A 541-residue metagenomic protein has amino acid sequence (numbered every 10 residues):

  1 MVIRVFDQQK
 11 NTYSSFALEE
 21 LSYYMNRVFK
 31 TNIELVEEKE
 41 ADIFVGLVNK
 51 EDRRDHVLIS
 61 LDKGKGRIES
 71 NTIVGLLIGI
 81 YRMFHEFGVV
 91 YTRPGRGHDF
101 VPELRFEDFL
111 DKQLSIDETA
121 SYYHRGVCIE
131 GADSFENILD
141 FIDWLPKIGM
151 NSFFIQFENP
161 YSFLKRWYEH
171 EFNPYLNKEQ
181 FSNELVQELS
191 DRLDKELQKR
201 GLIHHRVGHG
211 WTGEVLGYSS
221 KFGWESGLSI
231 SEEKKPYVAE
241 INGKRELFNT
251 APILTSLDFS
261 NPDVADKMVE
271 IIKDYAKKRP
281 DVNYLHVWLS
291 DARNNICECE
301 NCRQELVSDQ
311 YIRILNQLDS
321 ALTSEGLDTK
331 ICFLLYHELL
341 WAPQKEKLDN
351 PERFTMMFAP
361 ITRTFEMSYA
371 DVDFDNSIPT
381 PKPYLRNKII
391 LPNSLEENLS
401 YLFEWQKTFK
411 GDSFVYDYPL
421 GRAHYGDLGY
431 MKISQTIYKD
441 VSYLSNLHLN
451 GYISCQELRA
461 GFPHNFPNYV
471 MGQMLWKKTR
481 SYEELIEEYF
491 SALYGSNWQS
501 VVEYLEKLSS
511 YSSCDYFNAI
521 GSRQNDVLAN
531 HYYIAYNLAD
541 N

Functional and structural regions predicted by a protein language model:
V2, Q8, T12-E20, Y24 (+6 more regions): Feature activates predominantly on carbohydrate-active enzymes
I33-V57, R67: Short, well-ordered secondary-structure micro-motifs within conserved domains or adaptor modules
E38, G421-R422, H448, Q473-N541: Catalytic domains of carbohydrate-active enzymes that cleave complex glycans
S162, T250-D258, A292-N294, A359-S368 (+2 more regions): Conserved radical SAM core fold
V215-F222, F333-S368, Y425-S434, A460-V470: Substrate-binding cleft/loops of secretory-pathway carbohydrate-active enzymes
D263-F333, H337-T355, P360-F365, D375-I378 (+3 more regions): Active-site neighborhood of glycoside hydrolase catalytic domains
V264, D274, S377-N497: Structured mid-domain segments that build the active-site/substrate or prosthetic-cofactor binding neighborhood
